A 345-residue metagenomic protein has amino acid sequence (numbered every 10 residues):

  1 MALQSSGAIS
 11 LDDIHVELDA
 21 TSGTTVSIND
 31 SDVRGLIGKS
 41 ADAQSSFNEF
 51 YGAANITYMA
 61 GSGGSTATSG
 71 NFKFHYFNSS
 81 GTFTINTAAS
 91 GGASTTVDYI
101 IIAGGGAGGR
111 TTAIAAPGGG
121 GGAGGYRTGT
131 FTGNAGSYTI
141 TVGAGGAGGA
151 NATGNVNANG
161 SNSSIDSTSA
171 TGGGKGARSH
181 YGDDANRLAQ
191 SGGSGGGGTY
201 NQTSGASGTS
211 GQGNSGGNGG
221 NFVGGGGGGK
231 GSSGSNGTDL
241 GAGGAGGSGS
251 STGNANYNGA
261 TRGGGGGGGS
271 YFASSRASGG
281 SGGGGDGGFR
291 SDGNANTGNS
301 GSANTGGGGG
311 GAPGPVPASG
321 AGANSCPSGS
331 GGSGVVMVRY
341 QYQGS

Functional and structural regions predicted by a protein language model:
A2-S345: Low-complexity, glycine/proline-biased repetitive segments and flexible coils/loops
